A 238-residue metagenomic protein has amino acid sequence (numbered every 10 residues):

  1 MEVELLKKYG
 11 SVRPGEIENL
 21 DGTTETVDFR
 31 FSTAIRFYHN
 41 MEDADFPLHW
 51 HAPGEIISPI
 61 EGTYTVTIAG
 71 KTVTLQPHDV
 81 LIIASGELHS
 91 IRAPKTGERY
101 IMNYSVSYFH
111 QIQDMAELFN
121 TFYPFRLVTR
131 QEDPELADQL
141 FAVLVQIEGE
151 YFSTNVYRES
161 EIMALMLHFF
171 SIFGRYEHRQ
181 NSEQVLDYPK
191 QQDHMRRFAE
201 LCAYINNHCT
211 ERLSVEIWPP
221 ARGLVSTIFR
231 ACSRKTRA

Functional and structural regions predicted by a protein language model:
E2-R36, L88-F152, S171-Q184: A hydrophobic/aromatic-rich effector-binding and dimerization subdomain of bacterial HTH-type transcriptional regulators
F31-Y123, S153-S160: N-terminal regulatory/effector-sensing and dimerization cores that precede helix-turn-helix DNA-binding domains
I60, F141-N155, C202, N206-C209: Regular secondary-structure segments
L136, T154-I162, H194, E211: Residue-level recognition of alpha-helical structural elements
L136-Q139, K190-L201, R237: N-terminal positioning helix adjacent to the helix-turn-helix/winged-helix DNA-binding module
H178, E200, Y204-A238: Basic/polar phosphate-binding segments, predominantly the helix-turn-helix DNA-binding elements of transcriptional
